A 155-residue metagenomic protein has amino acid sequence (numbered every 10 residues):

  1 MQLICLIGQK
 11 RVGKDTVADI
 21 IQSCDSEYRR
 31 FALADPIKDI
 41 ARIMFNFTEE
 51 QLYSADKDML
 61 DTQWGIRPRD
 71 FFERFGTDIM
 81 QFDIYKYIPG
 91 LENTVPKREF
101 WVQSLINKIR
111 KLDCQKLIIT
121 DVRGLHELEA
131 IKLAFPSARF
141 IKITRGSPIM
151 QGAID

Functional and structural regions predicted by a protein language model:
M1-I4: Extreme N-terminal starter segment of soluble prokaryotic enzymes
Q9: P-loop (Walker A) phosphate-binding loop of NTP-binding proteins
V12: ATP-binding Walker
D15: Walker A/P-loop
C24, R29, D83-I84, V102-G152: ATP-dependent NMP and nucleoside kinases share a basic, alpha-helical "lid"
D35-Q115: ATP-dependent small-molecule kinase phosphotransfer cores that center on conserved nucleotide phosphate-binding segments
I40-R42, P148-D155: Short, charged, surface-exposed secondary-structure boundary motifs
